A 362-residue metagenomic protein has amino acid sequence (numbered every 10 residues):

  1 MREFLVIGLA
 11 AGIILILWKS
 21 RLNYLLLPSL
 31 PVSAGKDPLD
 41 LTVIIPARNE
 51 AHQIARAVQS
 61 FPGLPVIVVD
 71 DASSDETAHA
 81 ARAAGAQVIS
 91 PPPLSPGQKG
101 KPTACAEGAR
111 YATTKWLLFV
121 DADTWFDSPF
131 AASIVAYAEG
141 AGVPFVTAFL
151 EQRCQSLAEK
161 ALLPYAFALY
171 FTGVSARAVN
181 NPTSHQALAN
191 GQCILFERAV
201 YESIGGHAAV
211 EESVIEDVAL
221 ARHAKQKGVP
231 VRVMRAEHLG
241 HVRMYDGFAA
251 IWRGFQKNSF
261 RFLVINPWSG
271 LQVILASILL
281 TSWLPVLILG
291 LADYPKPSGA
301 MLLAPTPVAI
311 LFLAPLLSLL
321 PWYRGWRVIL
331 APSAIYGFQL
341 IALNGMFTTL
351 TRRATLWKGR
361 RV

Functional and structural regions predicted by a protein language model:
M1-D37, L163-P164, A176: N-terminal membrane-anchoring/stem segments of glycan-assembly enzymes
R21-P31, E50-G63: Short, well-formed alpha-helical segments that are part of the catalytic scaffolds of diverse glycosyltransferases
H52-R56, D75-A84: Acidic helix N-cap motif at the loop->helix transition within catalytic regions of sugar-transfer enzymes
D70-H79, P93: A conserved acidic beta->alpha catalytic loop
E76, A122-Y137: Acidic donor-binding/catalytic loop of UDP-sugar-dependent glycosyltransferases, especially processive GT2
L117: Short aromatic/hydrophobic "clamp" motif used to bind/position activated sugar donors
A138, F145-Y170, A199-E202, H207-S269 (+2 more regions): Catalytic donor/gating beta->alpha subdomain of glycosyltransferases that bind UDP-sugars
V273, S277-R352: Membrane-embedded multi-pass helical conduit in multi-pass membrane proteins, especially envelope-biosynthetic
